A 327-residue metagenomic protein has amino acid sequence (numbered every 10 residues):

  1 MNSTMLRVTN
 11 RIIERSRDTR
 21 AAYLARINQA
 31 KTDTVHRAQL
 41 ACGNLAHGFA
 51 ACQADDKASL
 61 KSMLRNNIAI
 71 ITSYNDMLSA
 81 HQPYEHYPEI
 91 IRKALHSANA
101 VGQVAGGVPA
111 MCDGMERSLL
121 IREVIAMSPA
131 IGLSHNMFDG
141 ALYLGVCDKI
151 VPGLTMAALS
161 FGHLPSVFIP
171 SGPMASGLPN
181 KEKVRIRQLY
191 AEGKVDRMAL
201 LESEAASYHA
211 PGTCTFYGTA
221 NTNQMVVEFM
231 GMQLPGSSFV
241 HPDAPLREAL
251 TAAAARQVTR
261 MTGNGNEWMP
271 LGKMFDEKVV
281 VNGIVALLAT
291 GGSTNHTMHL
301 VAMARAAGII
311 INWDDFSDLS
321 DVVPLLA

Functional and structural regions predicted by a protein language model:
M1-A327: Metallocofactor- and cofactor-centric catalytic cores in central/energy metabolism, strongly enriched
